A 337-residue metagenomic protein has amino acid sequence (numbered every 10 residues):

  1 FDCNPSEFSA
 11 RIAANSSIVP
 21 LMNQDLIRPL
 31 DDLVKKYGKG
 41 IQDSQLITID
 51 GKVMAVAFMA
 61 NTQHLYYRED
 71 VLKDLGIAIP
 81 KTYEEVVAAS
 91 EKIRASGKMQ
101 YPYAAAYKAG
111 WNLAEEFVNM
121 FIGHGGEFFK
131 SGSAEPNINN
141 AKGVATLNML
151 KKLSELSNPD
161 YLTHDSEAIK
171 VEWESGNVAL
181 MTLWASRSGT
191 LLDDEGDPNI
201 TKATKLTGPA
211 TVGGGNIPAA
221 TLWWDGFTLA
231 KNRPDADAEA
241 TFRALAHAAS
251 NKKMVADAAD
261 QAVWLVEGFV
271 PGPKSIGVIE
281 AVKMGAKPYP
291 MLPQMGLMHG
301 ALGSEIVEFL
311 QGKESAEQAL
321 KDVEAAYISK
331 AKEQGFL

Functional and structural regions predicted by a protein language model:
F1-D2, S6-S9, D31-V71, Y101 (+2 more regions): A structural signal for short loop-to-beta-strand junctions that line the ligand-binding cleft of periplasmic/secreted
F1-I18, Q318: Early extracytoplasmic/lumenal segment of secretory-pathway proteins
I12-T62, A78, V87, L113-E116 (+1 more regions): Hinge/lid segment of periplasmic solute-binding proteins
R28-Q42, P102-K108, H124-A145, D193-T204 (+2 more regions): Short, solvent-exposed loop/beta-turn-alpha elements that line the ligand-binding surface or hinge of extracytoplasmic
I49-D50, M54-F58, Q63, V87-E135 (+1 more regions): Extracytoplasmic/periplasmic solute-binding protein
Y83-A88, Y161-S175: Short helix-initiation/N-cap motifs at beta->coil->alpha
A89-E91, G132-L162: Glycine-centered hinge/linker elements that transmit conformational signals in sensory and ligand-binding systems
S186-T201, V212-S304, Q334-F336: C-terminal lobe and pocket-closing loops of periplasmic/extracytoplasmic Venus-flytrap solute-binding proteins
